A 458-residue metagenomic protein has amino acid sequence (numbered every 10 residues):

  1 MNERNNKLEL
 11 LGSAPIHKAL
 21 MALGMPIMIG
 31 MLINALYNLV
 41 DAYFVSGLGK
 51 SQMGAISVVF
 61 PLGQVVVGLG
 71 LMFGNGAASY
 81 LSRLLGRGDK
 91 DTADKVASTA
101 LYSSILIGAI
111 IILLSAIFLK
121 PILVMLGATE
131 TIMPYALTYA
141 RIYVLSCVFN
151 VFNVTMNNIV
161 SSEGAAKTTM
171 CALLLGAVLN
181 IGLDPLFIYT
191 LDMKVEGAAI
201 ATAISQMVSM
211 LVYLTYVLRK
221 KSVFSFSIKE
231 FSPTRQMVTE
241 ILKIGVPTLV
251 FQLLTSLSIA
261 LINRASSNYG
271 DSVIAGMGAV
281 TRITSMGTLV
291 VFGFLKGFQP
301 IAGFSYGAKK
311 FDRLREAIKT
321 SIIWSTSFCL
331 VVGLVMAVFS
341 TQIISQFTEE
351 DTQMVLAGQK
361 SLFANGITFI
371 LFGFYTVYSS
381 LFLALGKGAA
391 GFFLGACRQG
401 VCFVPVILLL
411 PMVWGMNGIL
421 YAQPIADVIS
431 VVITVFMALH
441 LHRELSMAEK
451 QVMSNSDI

Functional and structural regions predicted by a protein language model:
M1-G24, L81-V148, T190-V246, A302-T368 (+1 more regions): Short alpha-helical transmembrane segments in multi-pass integral membrane proteins
A22-D41, I142, N153, G176 (+4 more regions): Transmembrane helical elements of multi-pass membrane transporters/channels
M25, I29, V59-L62, Y102 (+14 more regions): Hydrophobic residues within alpha-helical transmembrane segments of multi-pass solute transporters/permease subunits
L32, L36-G54, L123-E130, L186-M193 (+4 more regions): Helix-terminus/linker motif at the lipid-water interface of multi-pass membrane proteins
F44-Q64, E130-Y135, V195-A198, M237-I244 (+5 more regions): Interfacial/gating helices of multi-pass transporter permease domains
M53-L113, N150-T169, G276-S340, F372-L394: Small-residue-rich hydrophobic transmembrane alpha-helices
V65-G68, I112, N180-P185, M210-L214 (+4 more regions): Hydrophobic transmembrane alpha-helices of multi-pass small-molecule transporters
G74, Y143-S161, T169-A177, A198-L211 (+4 more regions): Short runs within selected transmembrane alpha-helices of multi-pass transporters and secretion channels
